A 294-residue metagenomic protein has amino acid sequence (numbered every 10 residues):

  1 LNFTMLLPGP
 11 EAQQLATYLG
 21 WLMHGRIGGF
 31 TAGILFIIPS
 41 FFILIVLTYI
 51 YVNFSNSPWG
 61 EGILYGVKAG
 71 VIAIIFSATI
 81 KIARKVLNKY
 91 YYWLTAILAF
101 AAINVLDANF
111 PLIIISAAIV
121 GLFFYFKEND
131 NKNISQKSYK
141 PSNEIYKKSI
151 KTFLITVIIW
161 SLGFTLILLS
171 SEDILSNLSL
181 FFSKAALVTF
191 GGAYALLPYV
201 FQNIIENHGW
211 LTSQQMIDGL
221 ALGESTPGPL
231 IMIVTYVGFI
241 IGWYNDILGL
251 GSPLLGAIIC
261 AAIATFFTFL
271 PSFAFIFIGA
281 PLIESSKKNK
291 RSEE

Functional and structural regions predicted by a protein language model:
L1-L7, E11, Y18-T226, L230-E293: Multi-pass membrane proteins that catalyze or facilitate reactions on polyprenyl-/lipid-phosphate substrates and their
